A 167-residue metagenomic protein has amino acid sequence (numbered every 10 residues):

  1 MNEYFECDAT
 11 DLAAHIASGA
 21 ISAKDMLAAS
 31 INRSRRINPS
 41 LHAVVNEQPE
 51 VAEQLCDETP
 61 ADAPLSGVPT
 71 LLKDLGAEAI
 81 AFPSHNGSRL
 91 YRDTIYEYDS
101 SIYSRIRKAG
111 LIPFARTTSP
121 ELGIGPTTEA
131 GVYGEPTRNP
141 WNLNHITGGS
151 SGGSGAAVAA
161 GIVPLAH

Functional and structural regions predicted by a protein language model:
N2-H167: Gly/Ser-rich catalytic/binding loops embedded in alpha/beta enzyme cores
